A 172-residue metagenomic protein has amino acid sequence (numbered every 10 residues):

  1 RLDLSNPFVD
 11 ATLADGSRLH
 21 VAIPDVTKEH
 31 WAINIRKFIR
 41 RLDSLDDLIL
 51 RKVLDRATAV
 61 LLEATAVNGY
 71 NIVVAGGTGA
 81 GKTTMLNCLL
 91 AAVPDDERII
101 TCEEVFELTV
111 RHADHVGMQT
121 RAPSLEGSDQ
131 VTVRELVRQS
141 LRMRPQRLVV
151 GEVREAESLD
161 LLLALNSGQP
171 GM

Functional and structural regions predicted by a protein language model:
R1, D25, F38-L42, R51 (+7 more regions): Conserved, well-folded catalytic cores of nucleic-acid-processing and energy-transducing macromolecular machines
R1-N68: P-loop NTP-binding catalytic core
I39-L50, N87-R138: P-loop NTPase switch/communication element
T65, G77-T78: P-loop (Walker A) phosphate-binding loop of NTP-binding proteins
N71: Walker A (P-loop) ATP-phosphate-binding motif of ABC ATPase nucleotide-binding domains
V74: Hydrophobic anchor at the beta1->P-loop junction of P-loop NTPases
K82: Conserved lysine of the Walker
E103-V116, S140-M172: Conserved P-loop NTPase nucleotide-binding/switch module
